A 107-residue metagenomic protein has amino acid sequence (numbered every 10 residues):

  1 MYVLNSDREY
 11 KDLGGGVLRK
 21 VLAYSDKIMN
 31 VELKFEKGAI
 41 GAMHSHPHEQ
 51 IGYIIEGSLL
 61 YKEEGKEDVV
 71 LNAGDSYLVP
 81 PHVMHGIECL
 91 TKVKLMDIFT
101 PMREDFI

Functional and structural regions predicted by a protein language model:
M1-M29: A short, N-terminal "cap"/entry segment at the start of jelly-roll beta-barrel domains of the cupin/DSBH fold
M29-S45: Conserved short histidine dyad/triad with adjacent acidic residue
K34, H46-Y61: Short, conserved beta-strand element in jelly-roll/cupin
I40-G41, L60, Y77, P81-G86: Histidine-centered metal-chelating micro-motifs
I55-E56, N72, T91: A cytosolic small-molecule/anion-sensing beta-strand core signal
G65-P81: Short acidic-glycine-tyrosine-enriched beta hairpin
P81-D105: Ligand-binding loop in jelly-roll beta-barrel domains
